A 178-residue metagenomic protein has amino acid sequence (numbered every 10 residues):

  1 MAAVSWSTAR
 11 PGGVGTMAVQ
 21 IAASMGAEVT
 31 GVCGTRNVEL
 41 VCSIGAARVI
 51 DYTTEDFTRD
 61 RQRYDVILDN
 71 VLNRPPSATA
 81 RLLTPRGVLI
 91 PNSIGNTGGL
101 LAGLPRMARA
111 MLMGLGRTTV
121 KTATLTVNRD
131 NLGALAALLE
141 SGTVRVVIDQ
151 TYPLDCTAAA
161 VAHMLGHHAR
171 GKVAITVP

Functional and structural regions predicted by a protein language model:
M1-P178: Terminal helix/beta-alpha structural elements that buttress the NAD(P)+-binding lobe
